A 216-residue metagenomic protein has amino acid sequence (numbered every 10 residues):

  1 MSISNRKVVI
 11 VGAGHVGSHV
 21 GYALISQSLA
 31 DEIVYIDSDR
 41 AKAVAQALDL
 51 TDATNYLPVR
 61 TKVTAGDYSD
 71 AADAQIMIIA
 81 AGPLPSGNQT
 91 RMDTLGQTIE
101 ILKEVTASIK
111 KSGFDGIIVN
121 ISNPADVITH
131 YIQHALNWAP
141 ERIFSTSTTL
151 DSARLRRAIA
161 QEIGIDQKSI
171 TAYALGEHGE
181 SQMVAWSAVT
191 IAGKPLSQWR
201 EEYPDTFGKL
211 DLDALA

Functional and structural regions predicted by a protein language model:
R6-I10: Beta1/beta-strand and adjacent pyrophosphate-binding region of the FAD-binding site in flavoprotein oxidoreductases
A13-G14: Glycine-rich Rossmann-fold phosphate-binding loop(s) that bind the pyrophosphate of adenine dinucleotide cofactors
G17-S18: N-terminal Rossmann-fold NAD(P) dinucleotide-binding loop
S26-E32, N137-A139: Conserved S-adenosyl-L-methionine
E32, I36-Q75: Conserved N-terminal Rossmann-fold NAD(P) cofactor-binding segment
A81-P83: Conserved NAD(P)H cofactor-binding loop of Rossmann-fold oxidoreductase domains
R91-R156: Rossmann-like NAD(P)(H) cofactor-binding subdomain of soluble oxidoreductases
W138-R142, D151-A216: C-terminal substrate-binding/catalytic lobe of Rossmann-fold NAD(P)-dependent dehydrogenases
